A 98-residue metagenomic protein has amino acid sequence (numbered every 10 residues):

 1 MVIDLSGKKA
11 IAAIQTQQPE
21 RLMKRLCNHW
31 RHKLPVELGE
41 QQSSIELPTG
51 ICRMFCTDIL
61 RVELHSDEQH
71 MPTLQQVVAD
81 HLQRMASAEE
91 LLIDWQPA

Functional and structural regions predicted by a protein language model:
V2, A10, E40-S44, L92-A98: Structural preference for solvent-exposed beta-strand-turn elements and adjacent flexible terminal/loop segments within
V2-L5, I51-C52, D67, P97-A98: Eukaryotic, polar/proline-rich low-complexity intrinsically disordered regions
L5-I11, T57-I59, A88: A general secondary-structure signal for short beta-strands and their flanking turns/coil in non-transmembrane regions
S6-R25: Short glycine-/aliphatic-rich beta-strand segments at the starts of folded cytosolic domains
E20, K24, N28, P72-A79: Short, well-ordered alpha-helical segments
R21-E46: Short amphipathic alpha-helix segments
G39-P72: Amphipathic, hydrophobic secondary-structure cores in small proteins
E63-A98: C-terminal structural segments of small proteins and small subunits
